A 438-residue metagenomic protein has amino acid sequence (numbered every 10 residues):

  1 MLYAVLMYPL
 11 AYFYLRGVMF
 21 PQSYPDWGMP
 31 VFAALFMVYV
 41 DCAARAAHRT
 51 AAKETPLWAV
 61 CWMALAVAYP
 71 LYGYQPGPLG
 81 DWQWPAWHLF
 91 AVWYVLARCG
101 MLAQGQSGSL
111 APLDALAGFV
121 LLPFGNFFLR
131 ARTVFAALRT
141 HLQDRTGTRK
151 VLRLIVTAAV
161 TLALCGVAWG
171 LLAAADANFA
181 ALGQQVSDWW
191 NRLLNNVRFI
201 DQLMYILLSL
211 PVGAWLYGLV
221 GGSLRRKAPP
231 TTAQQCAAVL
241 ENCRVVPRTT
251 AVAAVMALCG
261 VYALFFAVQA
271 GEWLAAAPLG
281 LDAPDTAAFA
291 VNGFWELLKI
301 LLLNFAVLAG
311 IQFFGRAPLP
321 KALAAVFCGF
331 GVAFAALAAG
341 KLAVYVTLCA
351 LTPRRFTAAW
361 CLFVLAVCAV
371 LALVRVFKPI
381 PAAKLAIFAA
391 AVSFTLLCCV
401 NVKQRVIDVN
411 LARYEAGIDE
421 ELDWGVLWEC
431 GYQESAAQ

Functional and structural regions predicted by a protein language model:
L15-S23, W27-A181, M204-K227: Transmembrane-helix bundle segments that line or gate the permeation/cavity pathway in multi-pass membrane proteins
Q83-H88, F199-A238, N242, A251 (+6 more regions): Terminal, non-globular segments
R149-I155, A317-A322, F377-A391: Membrane-interfacial entry segments at the cytosolic side of transmembrane helices
G170-S187, L264-G280, A336-V344: Membrane-helix interface motif
W190-L207, D282-L302, L351-C361: Short aromatic-rich membrane-water interface segments that cap or initiate transmembrane helices in multi-pass membrane
C259, I380-K403: Internal/C-terminal transmembrane anchor helices
V326-V376: Membrane-embedded alpha-helical segments of integral membrane proteins
T395-E420: Hydrophobic alpha-helical transmembrane segments in integral membrane proteins
